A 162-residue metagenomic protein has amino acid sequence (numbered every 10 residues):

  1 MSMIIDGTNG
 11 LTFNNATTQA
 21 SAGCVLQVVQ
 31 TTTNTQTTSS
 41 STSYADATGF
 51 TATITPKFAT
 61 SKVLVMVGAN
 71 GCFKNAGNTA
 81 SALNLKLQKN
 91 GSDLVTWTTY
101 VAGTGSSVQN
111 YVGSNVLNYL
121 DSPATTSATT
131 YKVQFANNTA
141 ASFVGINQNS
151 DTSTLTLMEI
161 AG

Functional and structural regions predicted by a protein language model:
M1, T53, G145: Short, flexible, glycine/charge-rich loop motifs used to bind or transfer phosphoryl groups or to couple energy/partner
M1-S2, T8, S21, G49 (+2 more regions): Surface-exposed or flexible loop/turn and strand-edge residues in extracellular/cell-surface modules
S2-Q36, G162: Glycine-rich, low-complexity segments
I5-T8, F13-N14, T33, A45 (+2 more regions): Intrinsic-disorder/low-complexity regions
T12, Q30-T32, T53-T55, N118-S122: Generic structural detector for well-ordered beta-strands
T38, S43, P56-A128, K132-G162: Terminal beta-strand-rich extracellular "head" domains that mediate receptor/glycan or other ligand binding
A45-T51: A short beta-strand-loop element at or near the start of a globular domain
